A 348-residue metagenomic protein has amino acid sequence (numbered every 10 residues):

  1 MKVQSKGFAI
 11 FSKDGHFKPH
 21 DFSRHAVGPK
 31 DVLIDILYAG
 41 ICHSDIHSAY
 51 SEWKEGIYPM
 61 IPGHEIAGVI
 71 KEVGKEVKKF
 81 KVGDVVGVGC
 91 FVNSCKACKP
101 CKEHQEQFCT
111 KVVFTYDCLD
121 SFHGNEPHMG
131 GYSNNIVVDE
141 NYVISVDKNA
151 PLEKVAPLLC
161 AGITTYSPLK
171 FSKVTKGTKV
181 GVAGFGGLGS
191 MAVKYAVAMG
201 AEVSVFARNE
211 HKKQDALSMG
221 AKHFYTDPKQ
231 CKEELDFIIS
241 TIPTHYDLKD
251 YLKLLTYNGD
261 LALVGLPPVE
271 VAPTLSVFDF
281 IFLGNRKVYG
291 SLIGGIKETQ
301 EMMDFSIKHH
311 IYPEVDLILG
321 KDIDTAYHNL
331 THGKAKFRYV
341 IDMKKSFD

Functional and structural regions predicted by a protein language model:
M1-V3, I296-D348: C-terminal hydrophobic helical "lid"/dimerization subdomain of Rossmann-like NAD(P)H-dependent oxidoreductases
S23-A39, E52-K102, Q107, M129 (+1 more regions): Glycine-rich beta-strand-centered segment in the early N-terminal region that forms part of a ligand/cofactor-binding
Y38, G89, I239-I242, M343: Short, well-ordered coil/turn residues at beta-beta hairpins and beta-strand->alpha-helix junctions within
C42, C90-Y142: Cysteine-cluster motifs in flexible loop/terminal segments that predominantly coordinate metals
S44-A49: Cytochrome P450 core scaffold surrounding the K-helix E-X-X-R motif and the conserved "meander" helix-loop region
V86, N134, N141-V143, D147-P228: Mid-domain Rossmann-like dinucleotide-binding core that forms the NAD(H)/NADP(H) cofactor-binding site
S172-K176, S204, E210-K287, S346-D348: Glycine-rich cofactor phosphate-binding loops and adjacent beta1-alpha1 units of small-molecule cofactor enzyme domains
